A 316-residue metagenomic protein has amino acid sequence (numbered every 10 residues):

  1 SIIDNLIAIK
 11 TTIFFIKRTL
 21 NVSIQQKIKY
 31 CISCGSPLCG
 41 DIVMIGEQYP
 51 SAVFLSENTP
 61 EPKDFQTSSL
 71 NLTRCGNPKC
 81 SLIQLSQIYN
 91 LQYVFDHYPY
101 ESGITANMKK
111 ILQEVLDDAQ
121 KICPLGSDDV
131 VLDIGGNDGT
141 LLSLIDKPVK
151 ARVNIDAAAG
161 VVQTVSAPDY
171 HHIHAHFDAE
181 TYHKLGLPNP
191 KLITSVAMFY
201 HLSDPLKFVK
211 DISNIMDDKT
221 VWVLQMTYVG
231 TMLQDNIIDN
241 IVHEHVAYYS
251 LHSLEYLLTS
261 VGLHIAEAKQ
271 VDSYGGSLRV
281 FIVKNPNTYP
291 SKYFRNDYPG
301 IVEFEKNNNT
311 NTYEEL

Functional and structural regions predicted by a protein language model:
S1-N21: Hydrophobic helical membrane-anchoring modules
S23-A106, K269: N-terminal juxtadomain amphipathic helix that follows a signal peptide/anchor or precedes a small N-terminal auxiliary
P50-V53, W222-A247, L251-S253: Short, glycine-/aromatic-enriched active-site segment of Class I SAM-dependent methyltransferases
S127-N137: Conserved class I S-adenosyl-L-methionine
P168-Y182: Conserved SAM-binding strand-loop segment of SAM-dependent methyltransferases
T194: A conserved beta-strand element that flanks and buttresses the S-adenosyl-L-methionine
L206-V221: A short glycine-rich, Lys/Arg-flanked "PGG" loop and its adjoining helix->strand segment in the class I
Y274-L316: Flexible, glycine-/basic-rich loop-and-beta segments that form/coincide with the SAM-dependent methyltransferase
